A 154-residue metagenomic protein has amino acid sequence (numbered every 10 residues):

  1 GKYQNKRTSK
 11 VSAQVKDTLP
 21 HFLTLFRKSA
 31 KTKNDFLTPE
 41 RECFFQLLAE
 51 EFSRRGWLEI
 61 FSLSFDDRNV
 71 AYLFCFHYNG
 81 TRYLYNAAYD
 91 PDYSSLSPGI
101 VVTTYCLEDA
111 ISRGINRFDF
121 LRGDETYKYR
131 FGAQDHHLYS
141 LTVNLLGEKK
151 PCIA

Functional and structural regions predicted by a protein language model:
G1-S95: A conserved beta-strand-loop-helix scaffold within acyl/acetyltransferase catalytic domains
Q46, T104, Y129: A cross-family signal for key residues in well-ordered alpha-helices that form functional helical elements
E50, Y105-S112: Short glycine/serine- and small hydrophobic-enriched flexible loop segments
L58, S112-I115: Short, high-confidence coil segments that cap the C-terminus of an alpha-helix and link into the following beta-strand
F65, N79, I115-A154: Active-site/acyl-donor-binding loops of N-acyltransferases
S94-E108: Conserved acetyl-CoA-binding loop-helix of GNAT-fold acetyltransferases
